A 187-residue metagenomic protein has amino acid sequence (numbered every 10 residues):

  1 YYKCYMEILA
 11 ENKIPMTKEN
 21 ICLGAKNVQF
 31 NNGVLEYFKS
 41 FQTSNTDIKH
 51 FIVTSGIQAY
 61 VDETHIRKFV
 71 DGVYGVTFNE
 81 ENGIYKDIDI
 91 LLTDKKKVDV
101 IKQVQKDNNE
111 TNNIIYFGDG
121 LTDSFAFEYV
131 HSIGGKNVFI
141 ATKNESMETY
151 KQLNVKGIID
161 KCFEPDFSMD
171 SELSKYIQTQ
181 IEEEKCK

Functional and structural regions predicted by a protein language model:
Y1-T43, K49: A metal-dependent, Asp-based hydrolase signature
V34-H65, G72-V76, F127: Substrate-recognition element of Asp-dependent hydrolases with the DxDx(T/V) motif
L35-T43, K102-N108, H131: Surface-exposed amphipathic alpha-helices with a cationic face
I48-S55, T111-I158: Acidic, Mg2+-coordinating phosphoryl-transfer loop and its flanking beta/alpha structural elements, shared across
Q58-I114: Substrate-recognition "cap/lid" segment bordering the active-site pocket of phosphatases
Y74-E80, A141-S146, F167-S168: Short, acidic/turn-prone active-site loops that include or flank metal/cofactor- and phosphate-binding residues
E80-D87, S146-V155, S171-K175: Short, charged, surface-exposed secondary-structure boundary motifs
D160-M169: Short acidic-hydrophobic, aromatic-tinged amphipathic segments that line or gate anion-handling sites
